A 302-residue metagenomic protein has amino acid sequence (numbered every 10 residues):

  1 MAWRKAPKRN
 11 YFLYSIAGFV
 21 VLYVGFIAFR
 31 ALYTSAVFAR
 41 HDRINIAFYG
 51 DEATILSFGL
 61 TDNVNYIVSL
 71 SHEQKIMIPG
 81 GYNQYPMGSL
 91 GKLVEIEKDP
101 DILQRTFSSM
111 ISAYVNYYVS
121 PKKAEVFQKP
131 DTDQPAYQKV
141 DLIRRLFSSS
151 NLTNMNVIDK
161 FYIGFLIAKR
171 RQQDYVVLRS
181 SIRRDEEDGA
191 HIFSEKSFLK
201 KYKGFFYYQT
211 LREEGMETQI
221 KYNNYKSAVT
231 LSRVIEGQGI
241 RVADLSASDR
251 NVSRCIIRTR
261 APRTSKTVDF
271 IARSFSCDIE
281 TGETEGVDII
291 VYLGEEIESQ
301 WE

Functional and structural regions predicted by a protein language model:
A2-E302: Non-catalytic, solvent-exposed segments at the cell envelope interface
